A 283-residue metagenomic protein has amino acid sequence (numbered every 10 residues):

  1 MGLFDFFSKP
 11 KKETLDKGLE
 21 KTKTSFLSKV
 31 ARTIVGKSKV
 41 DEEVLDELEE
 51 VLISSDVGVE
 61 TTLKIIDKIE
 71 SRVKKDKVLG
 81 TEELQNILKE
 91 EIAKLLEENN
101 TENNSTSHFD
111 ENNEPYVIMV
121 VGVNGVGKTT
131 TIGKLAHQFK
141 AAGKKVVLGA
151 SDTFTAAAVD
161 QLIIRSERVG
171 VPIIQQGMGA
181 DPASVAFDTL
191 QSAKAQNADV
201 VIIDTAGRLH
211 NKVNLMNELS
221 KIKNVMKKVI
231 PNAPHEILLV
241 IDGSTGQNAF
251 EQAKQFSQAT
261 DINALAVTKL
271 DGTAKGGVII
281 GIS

Functional and structural regions predicted by a protein language model:
G2-F4, K9-L15, E20: Switch/coupling subdomain of P-loop NTPase systems
L3, N104-T106, L135, E251-A253 (+1 more regions): Short beta-alpha junctions and helix-cap segments that line functional grooves
P10, T22-S25, D76-L79, A157 (+3 more regions): Residue-level signal for short amphipathic helical patches enriched in basic/charged and nearby hydrophobic residues
K12-D16, G125, T153-F154, L215-L219 (+1 more regions): Short acidic/polar alpha-helix capping motifs at helix-coil junctions
D16, E20-S151, A158-M178, A186-K194 (+1 more regions): Primarily NTPase-proximal linker/entry elements flanking Walker-type ATP/GTP-binding cores
V35-G36, E111, A156, N211 (+2 more regions): Generic structural "secondary-structure junction" signal
Q161, D181-Q196, N211-S283: Conserved catalytic-core segment of NTP-binding enzymes
A206-R208: Short glycine-rich anion-binding loops that position phosphate/pyrophosphate groups of nucleotides and phosphorylated
